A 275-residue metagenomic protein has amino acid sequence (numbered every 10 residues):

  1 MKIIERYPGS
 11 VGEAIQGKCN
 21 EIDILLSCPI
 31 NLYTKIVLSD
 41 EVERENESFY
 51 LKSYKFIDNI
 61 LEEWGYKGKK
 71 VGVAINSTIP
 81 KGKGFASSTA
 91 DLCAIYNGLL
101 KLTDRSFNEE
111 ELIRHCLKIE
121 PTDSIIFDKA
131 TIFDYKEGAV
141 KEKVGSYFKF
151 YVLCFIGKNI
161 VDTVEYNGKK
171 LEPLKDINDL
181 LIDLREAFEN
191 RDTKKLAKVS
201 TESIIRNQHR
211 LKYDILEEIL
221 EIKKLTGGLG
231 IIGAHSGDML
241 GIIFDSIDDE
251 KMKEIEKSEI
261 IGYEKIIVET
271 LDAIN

Functional and structural regions predicted by a protein language model:
M1-K83, E269: ATP-binding N-lobe of GHMP and related small-molecule kinases
I4, A14, K35-V37, A130-I132 (+2 more regions): Conserved hydrophobic/aromatic beta-strand scaffold that supports enzyme active sites
P8, S27-I30, F127, C154-K158 (+1 more regions): Short beta-strand segments
D23, N108-G230, I243-N275: ATP-dependent small-molecule kinase catalytic core of the GHMP/sugar-kinase superfamily and closely related
V37, I232, G237-F244: Short cationic amphipathic helices and targeting signals
D58-E62, A94-K101, E186: Short glycine/serine- and small hydrophobic-enriched flexible loop segments
K83-E109, I125: DPxDG-like acidic metal-binding loop motif
